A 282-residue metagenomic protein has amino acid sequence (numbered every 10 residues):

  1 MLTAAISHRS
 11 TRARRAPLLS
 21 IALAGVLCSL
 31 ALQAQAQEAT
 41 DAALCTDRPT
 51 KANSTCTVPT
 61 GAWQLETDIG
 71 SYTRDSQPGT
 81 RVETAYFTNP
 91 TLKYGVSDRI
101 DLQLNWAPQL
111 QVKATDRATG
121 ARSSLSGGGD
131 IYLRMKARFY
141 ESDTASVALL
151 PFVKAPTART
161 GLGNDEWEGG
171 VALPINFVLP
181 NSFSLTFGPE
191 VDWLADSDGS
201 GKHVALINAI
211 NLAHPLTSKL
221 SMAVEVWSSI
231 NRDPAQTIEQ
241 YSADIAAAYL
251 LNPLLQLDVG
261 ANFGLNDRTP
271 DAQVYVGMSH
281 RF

Functional and structural regions predicted by a protein language model:
M1-C45: Cleavable N-terminal export/targeting peptides
A36-F282: Transmembrane beta-barrel domains of Gram-negative outer membranes and organellar outer membranes
